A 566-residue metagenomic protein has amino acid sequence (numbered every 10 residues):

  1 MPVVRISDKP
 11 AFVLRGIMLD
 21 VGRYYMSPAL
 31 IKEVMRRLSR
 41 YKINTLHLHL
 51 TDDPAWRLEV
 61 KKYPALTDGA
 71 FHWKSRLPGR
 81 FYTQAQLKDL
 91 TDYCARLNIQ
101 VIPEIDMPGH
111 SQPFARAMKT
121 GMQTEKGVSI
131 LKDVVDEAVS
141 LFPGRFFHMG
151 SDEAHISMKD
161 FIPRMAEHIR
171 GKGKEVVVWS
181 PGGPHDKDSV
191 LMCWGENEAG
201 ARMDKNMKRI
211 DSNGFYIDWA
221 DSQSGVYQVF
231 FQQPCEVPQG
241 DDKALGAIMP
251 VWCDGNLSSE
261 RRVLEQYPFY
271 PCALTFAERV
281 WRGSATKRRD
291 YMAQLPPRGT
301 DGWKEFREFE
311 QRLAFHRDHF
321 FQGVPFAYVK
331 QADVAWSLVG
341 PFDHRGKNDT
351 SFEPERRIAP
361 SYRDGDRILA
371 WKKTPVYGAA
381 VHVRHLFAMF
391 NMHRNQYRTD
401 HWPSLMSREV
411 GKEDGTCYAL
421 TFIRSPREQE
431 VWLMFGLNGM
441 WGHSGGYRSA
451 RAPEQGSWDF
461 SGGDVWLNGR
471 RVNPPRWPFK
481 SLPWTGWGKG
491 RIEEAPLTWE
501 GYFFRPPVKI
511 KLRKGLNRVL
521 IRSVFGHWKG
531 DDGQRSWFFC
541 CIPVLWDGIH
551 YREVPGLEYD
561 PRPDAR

Functional and structural regions predicted by a protein language model:
M1-F146, R164, W252-G255, K489-L497 (+1 more regions): Feature activates predominantly on carbohydrate-active enzymes
I17, L38, V101, M149 (+3 more regions): Conserved, mostly hydrophobic/aromatic
I31, R427-S457: A short beta-strand element within beta-rich, extracytoplasmic domains of secreted/secretory-pathway proteins
K62, F81, G446-C540: Beta-strand-rich ligand-recognition modules
F114-V190, W194-D204: Active-site neighborhood of glycoside hydrolase catalytic domains
E196-Q331: Flexible, acidic glycine-rich loops studded with aromatic residues
F309-D414, G442, E454, W477 (+2 more regions): Accessory carbohydrate-binding/adhesion or oligomerization-edge regions at the termini of glycan-active proteins
G411-R424, F504-P506: Short beta-strands within extracellular/lumenal beta-sheet-rich domains
